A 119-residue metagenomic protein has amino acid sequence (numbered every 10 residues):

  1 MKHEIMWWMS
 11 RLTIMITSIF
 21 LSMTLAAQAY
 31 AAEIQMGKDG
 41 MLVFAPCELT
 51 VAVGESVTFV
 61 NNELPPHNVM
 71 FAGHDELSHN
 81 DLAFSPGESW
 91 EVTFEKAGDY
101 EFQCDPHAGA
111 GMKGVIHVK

Functional and structural regions predicted by a protein language model:
K2-S10, S22-K119: Extracytoplasmic copper-binding redox domains, predominantly the cupredoxin/blue-copper superfamily
S10-S18: Sec-dependent signal peptide recognition, specifically the positively charged N-region followed immediately by
